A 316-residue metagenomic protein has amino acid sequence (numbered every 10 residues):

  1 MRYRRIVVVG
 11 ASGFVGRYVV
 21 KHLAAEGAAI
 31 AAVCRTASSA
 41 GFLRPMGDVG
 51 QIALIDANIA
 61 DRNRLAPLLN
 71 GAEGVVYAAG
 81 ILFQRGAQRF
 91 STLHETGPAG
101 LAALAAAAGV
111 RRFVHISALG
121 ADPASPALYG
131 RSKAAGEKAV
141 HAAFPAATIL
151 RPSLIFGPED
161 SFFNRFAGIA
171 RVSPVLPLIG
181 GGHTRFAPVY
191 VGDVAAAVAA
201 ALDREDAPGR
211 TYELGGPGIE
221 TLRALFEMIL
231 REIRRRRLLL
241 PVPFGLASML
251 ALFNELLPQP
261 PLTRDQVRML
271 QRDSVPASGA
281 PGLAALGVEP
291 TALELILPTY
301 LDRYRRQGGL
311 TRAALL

Functional and structural regions predicted by a protein language model:
R2-A28: N-terminal Rossmann NAD(P)H-binding glycine-rich loop of SDR-like oxidoreductase domains
V9, V33, A78-A79, F113-L119 (+1 more regions): SDR active-site strand-loop-helix element
G16-Y18, E95, A134: Residues forming the Rossmann-fold NAD(P)(H) cofactor-binding site
A28-S38: Conserved glycine-rich Rossmann-like NAD(P)H-binding loop of the short-chain dehydrogenase/reductase
A37-G100, L104-A107, L119-P123: NAD(P)H-binding glycine-rich loop region in Rossmannoid oxidoreductase-like domains and their noncatalytic homologs
F42, R165-V191, R231-A277: Alpha-helical membrane-targeting segments
P123-R235: Oxidoreductase cofactor-interface core, primarily capturing Rossmann-like NAD(P)-dependent enzymes
A200-T263, A277-L316: Mid/C-terminal beta-alpha module of Rossmann-like enzyme folds, strongest in SDR-family dehydrogenases/epimerases
